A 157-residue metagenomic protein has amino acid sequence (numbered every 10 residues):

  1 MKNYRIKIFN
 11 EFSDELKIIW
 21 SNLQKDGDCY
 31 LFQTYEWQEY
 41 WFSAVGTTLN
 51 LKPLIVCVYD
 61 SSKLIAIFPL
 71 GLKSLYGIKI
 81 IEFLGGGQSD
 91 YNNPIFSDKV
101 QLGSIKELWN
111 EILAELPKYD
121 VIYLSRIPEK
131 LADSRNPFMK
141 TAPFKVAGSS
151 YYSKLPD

Functional and structural regions predicted by a protein language model:
M1-D157: N-acyltransferase acceptor-side catalytic subdomain
